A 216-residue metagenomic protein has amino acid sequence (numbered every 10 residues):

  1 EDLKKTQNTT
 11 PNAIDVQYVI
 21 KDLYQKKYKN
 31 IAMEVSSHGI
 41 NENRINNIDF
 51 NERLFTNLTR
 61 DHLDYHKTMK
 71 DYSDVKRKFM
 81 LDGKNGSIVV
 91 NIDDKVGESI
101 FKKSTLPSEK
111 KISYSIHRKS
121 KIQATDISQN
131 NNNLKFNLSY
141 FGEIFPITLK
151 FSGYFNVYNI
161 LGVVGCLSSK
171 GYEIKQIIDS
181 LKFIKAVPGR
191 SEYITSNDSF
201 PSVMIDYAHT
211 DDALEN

Functional and structural regions predicted by a protein language model:
D2, N43-R44, F101, E192 (+1 more regions): Short, well-ordered secondary-structure micro-motifs
L3-S36, N43: Conserved nucleotide-sensing/catalytic segment adjacent to the nucleotide-binding pocket in NTP-handling enzymes
T10-Q17, S73, V157-I160, D211: Amphipathic alpha-helical transducer elements in NTP-driven molecular machines
D15-V16, K76, V187, L214: Amphipathic coiled-coil/heptad-repeat helices and related helical stalk/stem segments that mediate oligomerization
Y24-K29, D49-S202: Acidic, Mg2+-coordinating active-site environments of NTP-dependent enzymes
Y28-H38, S202-H209: Switch II (G3) loop of P-loop NTPases
S36-N47, D211-N216: Switch II of P-loop NTPase G domains
A186-G189, Y207-E215: Glycine-rich phosphate/pyrophosphate-binding beta-alpha loops
